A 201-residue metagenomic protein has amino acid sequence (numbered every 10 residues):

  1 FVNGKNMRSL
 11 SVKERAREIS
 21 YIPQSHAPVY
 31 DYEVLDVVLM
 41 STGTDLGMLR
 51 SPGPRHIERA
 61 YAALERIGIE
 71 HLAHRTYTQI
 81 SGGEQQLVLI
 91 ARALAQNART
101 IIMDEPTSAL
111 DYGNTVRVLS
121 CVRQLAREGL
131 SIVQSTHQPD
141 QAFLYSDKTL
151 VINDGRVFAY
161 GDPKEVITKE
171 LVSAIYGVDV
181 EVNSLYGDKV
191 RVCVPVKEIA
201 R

Functional and structural regions predicted by a protein language model:
F1-K5, R15: Conserved ABC transporter NBD signature motif
L39, P54-L72, N97: Conserved ABC ATPase "signature" region
T76-I80, E84: Conserved ABC ATPase signature
I101-E105: Catalytic Walker B motif of ABC-type/P-loop ATPase nucleotide-binding domains
T136-H137: H-loop/switch region of ABC-family ATPase nucleotide-binding domains
A142-L144: A short, surface-exposed alpha-helical micro-motif characterized by mixed small hydrophobic and charged/polar residues
I175-R201: ABC ATPase nucleotide-binding domains
